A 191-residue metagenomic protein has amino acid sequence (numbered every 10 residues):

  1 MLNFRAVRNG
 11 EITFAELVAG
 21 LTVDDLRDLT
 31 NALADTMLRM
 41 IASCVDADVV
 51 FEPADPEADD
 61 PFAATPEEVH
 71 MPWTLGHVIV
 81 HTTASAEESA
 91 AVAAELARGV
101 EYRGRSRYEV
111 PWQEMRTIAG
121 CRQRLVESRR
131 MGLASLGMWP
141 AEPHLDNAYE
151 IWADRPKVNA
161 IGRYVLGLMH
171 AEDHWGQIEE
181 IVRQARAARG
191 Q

Functional and structural regions predicted by a protein language model:
M1-G76, V80-Q191: Aromatic-glycine hotspot motif
